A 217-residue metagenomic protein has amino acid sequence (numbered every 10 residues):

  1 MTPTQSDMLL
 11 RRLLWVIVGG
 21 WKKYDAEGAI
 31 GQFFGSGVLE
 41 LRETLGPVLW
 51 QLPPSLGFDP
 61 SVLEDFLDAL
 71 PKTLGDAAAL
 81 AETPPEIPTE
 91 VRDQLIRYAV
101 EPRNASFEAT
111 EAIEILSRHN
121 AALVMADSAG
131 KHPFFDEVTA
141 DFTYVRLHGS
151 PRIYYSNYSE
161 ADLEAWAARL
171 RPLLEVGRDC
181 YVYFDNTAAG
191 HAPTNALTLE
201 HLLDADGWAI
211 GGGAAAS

Functional and structural regions predicted by a protein language model:
M1-S217: Residues lining hydrophobic/aromatic ligand-binding pockets adjacent to catalytic sites
